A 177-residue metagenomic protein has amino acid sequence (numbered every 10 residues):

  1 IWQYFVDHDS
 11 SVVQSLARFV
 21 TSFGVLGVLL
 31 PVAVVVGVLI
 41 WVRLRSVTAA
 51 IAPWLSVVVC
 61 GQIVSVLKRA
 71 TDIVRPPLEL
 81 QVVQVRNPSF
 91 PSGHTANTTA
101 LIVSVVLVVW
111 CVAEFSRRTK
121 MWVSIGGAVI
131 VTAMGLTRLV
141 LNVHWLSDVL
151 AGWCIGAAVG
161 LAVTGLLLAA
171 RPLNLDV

Functional and structural regions predicted by a protein language model:
I1-V28, A70-V82: N-terminal transmembrane-helix/juxtamembrane module of multi-pass inner/ER membrane proteins
S10-R18, W41, R45, A49 (+3 more regions): Membrane-helix interfacial "entry" motifs
S11-T21, C60-G61, Q84-R86, W110-R117: Short juxtamembrane and helix-loop transition motifs at transmembrane-helix boundaries in membrane proteins
V12-V13, R45-A50, P76-P77, S116-W122: Membrane-helix interface segments
L29-L30, G61-S65, T98: Hydrophobic alpha-helical transmembrane segments in multi-pass membrane proteins
V35-Q62, S124: Interfacial segments of alpha-helical transmembrane regions
V35-V36, L80-V177: Membrane-embedded catalytic cores of phosphoryl/pyrophosphoryl-handling enzymes
C60-V74: Transmembrane alpha-helix/helix-exit interface in multi-pass inner-membrane proteins
